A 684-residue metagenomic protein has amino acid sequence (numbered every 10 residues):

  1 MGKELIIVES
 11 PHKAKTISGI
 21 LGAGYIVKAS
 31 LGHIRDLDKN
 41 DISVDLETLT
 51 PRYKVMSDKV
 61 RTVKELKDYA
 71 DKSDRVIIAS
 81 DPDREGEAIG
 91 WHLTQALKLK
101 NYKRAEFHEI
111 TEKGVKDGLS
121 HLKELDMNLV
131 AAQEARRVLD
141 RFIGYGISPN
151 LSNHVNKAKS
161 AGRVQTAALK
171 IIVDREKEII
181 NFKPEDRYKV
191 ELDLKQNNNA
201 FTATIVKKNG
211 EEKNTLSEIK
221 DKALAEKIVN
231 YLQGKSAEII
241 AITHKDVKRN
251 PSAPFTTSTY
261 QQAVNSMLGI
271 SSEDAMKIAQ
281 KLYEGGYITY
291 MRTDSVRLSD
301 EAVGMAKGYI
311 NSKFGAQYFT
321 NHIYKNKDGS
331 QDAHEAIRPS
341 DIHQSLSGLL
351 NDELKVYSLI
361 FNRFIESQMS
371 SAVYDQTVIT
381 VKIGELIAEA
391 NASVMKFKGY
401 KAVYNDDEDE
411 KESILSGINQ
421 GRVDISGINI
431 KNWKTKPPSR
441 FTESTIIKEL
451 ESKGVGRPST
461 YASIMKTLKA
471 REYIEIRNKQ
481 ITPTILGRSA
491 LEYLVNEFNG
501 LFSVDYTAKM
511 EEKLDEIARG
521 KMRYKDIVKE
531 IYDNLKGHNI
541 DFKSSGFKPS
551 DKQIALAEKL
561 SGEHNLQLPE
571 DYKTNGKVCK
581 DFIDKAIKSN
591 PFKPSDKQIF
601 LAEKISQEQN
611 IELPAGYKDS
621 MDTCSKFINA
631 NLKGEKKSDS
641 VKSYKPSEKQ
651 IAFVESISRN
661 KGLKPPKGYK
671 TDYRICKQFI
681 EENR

Functional and structural regions predicted by a protein language model:
M1-R137, G146: Intrinsically disordered, low-complexity regulatory segments
G2, D81-P82, N156-A158, H244-A253 (+2 more regions): Conserved short loop/turn motifs at secondary-structure junctions
G2-L5, T16, Y25, L125 (+6 more regions): Basic, low-complexity terminal or inter-domain segments flanking catalytic cores
K54-V76, I171-R175, A263-V264, S358-I365 (+1 more regions): Phosphate-interacting basic helix/loop segments used at nucleotide- and nucleic-acid interfaces
K113-L194, K245: C-terminal or mid-to-C-terminal helical accessory/interaction module adjacent to the motor/catalytic core
E212-A253, Q261: Metal- or metallocofactor-binding catalytic centers and their adjacent structured scaffolds across diverse enzyme
I239-T243, N250-V264, T289-T293, P437-E449: Short acidic, hydrophobic short linear motifs in intrinsically disordered regions
